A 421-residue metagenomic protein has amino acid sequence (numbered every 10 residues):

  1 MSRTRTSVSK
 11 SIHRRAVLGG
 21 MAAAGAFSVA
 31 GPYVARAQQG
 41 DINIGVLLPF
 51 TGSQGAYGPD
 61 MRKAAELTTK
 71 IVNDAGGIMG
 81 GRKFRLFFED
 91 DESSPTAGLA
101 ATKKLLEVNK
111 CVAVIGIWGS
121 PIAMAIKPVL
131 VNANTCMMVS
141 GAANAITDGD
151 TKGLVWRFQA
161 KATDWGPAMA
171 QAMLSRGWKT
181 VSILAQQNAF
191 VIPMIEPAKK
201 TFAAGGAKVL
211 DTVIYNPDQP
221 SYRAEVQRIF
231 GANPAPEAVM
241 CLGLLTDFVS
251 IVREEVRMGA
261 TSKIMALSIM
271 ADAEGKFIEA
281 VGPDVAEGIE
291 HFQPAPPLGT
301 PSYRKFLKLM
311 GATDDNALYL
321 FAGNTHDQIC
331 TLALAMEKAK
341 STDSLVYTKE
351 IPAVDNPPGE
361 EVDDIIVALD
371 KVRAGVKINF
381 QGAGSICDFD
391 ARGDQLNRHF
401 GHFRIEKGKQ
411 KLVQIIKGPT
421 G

Functional and structural regions predicted by a protein language model:
S2-R5, H13-G20, A30-G421: Extracytosolic ligand-binding ectodomains
K10: Flexible coil/turn residues that form the inter-helical turn or adjacent wing/linker of helix-turn-helix
M21-G25: Sec-dependent signal peptide hydrophobic core
